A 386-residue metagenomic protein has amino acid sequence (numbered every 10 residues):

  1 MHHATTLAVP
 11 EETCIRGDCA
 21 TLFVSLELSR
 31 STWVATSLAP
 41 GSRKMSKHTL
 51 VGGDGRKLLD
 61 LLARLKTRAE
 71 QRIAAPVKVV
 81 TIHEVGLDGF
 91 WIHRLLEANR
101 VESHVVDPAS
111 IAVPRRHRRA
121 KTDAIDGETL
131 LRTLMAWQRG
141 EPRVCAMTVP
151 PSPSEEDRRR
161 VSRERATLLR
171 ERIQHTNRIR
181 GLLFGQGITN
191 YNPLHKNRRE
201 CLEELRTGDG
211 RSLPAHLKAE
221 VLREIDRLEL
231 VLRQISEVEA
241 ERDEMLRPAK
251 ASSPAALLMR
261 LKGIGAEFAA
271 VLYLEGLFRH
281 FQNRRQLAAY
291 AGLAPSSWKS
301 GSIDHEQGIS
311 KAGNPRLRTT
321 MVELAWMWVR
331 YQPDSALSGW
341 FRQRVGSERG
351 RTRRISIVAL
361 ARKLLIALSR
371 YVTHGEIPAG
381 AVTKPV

Functional and structural regions predicted by a protein language model:
C14-A39, L130: Gly/Thr-rich phosphate-binding beta-strand-loop-beta motif of the actin/hexokinase/Hsp70
R30-L59: Short glycine-rich, Thr/Ser-proximal phosphate-binding strand/loop in the N-terminal lobe of ATP-dependent enzymes
R56-V80: Short, basic/hydrophobic alpha-helical segments
H104-M147, C201-E204, I303-A312: Short alpha-helix plus adjacent loop in nuclease-associated cores
E156-L257, P385: Glycine-rich, often acidic, oxyanion-interacting loops/wings at catalytic, nucleic-acid, or phospho-protein interfaces
A256-R260, A266-R353: Phosphate-backbone recognition surface of nucleic-acid-processing proteins
S302, F341-V386: Low-complexity, acidic/Ser/Thr- and charged residue-rich accessory regions of DNA metabolism proteins
